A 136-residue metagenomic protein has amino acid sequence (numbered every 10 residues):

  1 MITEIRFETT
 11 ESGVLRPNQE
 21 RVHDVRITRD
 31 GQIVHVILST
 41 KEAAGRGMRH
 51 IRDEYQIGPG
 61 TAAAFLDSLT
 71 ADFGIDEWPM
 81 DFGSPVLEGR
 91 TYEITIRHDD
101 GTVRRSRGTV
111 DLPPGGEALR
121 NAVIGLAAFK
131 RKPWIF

Functional and structural regions predicted by a protein language model:
M1-H23, G47-T61, S68-F136: Short, well-ordered, aromatic-rich surface patches in folded extracellular/luminal domains
Q19-T40: Short, flexible N-terminal segments of the mature chain
K41-G45: Short, flexible, solvent-exposed loop/turn segments with mixed acidic/basic and small polar residues
